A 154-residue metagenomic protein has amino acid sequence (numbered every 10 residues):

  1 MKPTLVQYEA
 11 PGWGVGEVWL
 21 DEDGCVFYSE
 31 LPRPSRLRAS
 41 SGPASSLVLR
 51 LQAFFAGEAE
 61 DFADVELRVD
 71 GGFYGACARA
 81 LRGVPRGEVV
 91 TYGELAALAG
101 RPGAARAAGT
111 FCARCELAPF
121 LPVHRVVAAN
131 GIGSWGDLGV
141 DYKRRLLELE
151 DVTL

Functional and structural regions predicted by a protein language model:
M1-P102, L149-L154: Basic nucleic-acid-binding alpha-helical/helix-turn surface characteristic of O6-alkylguanine DNA
D64-V69, A128, S134-D137: Generic structural "secondary-structure junction" signal
P85-E88, E116, G139: Flexible interhelical turns and helix-capping residues at alpha-helix boundaries within structured domains
G103-P119: Regulatory, non-catalytic segments
P119-A128: Short Lys/Arg-enriched helix C-cap and helix-to-coil transition segments that create basic nucleic-acid-contact patches
N130-L154: …primarily DNA-binding HTH/wHTH and HhH modules…
